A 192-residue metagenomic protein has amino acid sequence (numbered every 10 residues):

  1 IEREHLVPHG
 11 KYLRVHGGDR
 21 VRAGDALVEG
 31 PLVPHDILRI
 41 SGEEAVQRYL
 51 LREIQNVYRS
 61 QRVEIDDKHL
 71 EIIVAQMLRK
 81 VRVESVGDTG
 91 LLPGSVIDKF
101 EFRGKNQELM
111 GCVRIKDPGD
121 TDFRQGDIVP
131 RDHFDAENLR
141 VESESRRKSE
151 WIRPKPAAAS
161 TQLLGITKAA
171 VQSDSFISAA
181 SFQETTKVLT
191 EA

Functional and structural regions predicted by a protein language model:
I1-E2, L32, I166, A170-V171: Gly-rich Lys/Arg/Thr-decorated short loops/hinges at beta-loop-alpha junctions or inter-strand turns that position
I1-H9: Short beta-strand-turn/beta-hairpin segments enriched in glycine/proline and small hydrophobics that form edge-strand
V7, R39-A192: Long insertion/accessory domains within large nucleic-acid-processing enzymes
G18-L27: A structural signal for short beta-strand/turn segments enriched in small hydrophobics and glycine
E29-I40: Short, Lys/Arg- and Gly-enriched loop/turn segments at beta-strand edges
